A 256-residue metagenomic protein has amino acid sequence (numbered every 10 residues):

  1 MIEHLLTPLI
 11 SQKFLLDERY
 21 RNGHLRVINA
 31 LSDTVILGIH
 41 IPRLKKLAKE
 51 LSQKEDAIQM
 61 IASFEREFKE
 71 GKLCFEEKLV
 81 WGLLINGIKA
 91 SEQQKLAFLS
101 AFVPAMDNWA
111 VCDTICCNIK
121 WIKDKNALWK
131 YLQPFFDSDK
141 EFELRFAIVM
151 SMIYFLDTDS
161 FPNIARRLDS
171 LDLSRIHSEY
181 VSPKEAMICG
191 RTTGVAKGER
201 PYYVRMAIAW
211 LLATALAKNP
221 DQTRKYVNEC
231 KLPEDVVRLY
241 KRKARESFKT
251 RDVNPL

Functional and structural regions predicted by a protein language model:
M1-L256: Alpha-helical scaffold domains
